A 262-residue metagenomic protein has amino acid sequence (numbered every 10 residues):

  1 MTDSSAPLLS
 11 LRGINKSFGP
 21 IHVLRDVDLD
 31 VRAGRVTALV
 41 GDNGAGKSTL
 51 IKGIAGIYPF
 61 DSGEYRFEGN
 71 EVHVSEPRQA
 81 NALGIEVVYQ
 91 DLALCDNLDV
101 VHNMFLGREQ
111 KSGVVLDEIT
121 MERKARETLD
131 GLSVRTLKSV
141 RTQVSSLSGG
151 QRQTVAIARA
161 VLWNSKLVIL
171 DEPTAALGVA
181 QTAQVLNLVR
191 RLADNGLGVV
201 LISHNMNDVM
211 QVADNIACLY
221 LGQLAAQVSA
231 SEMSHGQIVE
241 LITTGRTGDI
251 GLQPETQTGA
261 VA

Functional and structural regions predicted by a protein language model:
T2-A262: Glycine-rich phosphate-binding loops of nucleotide-dependent enzymes
